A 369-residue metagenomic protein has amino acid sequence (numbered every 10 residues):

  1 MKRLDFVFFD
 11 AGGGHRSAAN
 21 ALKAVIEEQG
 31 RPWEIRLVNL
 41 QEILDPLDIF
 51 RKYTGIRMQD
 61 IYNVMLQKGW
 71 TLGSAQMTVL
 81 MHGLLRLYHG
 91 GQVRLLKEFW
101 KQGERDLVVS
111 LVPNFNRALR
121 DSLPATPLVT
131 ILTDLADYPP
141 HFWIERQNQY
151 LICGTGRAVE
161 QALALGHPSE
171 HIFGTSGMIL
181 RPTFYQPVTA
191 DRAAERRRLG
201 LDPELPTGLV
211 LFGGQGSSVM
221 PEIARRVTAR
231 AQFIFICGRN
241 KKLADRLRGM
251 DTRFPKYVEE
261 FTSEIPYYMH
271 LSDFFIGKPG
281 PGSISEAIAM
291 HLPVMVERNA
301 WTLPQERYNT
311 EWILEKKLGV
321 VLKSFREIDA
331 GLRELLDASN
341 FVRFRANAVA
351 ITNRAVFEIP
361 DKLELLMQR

Functional and structural regions predicted by a protein language model:
A21-F99: Conserved N-terminal ligand/cofactor-binding loop architecture of enzyme catalytic domains
K68-G166: Active-site and donor-binding regions of nucleotide-sugar-utilizing enzymes
Q149-T207, F212: A nucleotide-sugar donor-handling region in carbohydrate enzymes
A193-R197, L201-L271: Donor-nucleotide binding loops and adjacent catalytic segments primarily of GT-B fold Leloir glycosyltransferases
P255, H270-S283: Acidic donor-binding loop of glycosyltransferase active sites
F275-G277, P293-L303: Short hydrophobic beta-strand element within catalytic cores of glycosyltransferases and related nucleotide-activated
N340-R354: A short, well-ordered alpha-helix in the C-terminal region of glycosyltransferases
N353-R369: C-terminal alpha-helical cap of glycosyltransferases
